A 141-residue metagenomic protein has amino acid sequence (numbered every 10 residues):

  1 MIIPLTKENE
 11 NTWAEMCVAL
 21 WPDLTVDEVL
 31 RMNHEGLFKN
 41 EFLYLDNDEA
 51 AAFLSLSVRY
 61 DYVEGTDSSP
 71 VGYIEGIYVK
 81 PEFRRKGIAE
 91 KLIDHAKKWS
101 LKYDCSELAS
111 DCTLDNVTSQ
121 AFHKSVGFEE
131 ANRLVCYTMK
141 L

Functional and structural regions predicted by a protein language model:
M1-W13: A short beta-loop-alpha structural element at the N-terminal edge of CoA-dependent acyl/N-acetyltransferase catalytic
E10-E28, Y62: Helix-loop element at the rim of GNAT/NAT acetyltransferase active sites that forms part of the acceptor-substrate
P22-F42: Active-site rim helix/loop that mediates acceptor-substrate recognition in acyltransferases
E49-V58, Y73, Y78: Conserved beta-strand in the GNAT
D67-P81, V135-C136: Conserved acetyl-CoA binding element of GNAT-fold acetyltransferases
V79, R85-K98, A121-S125: Conserved acetyl-CoA-binding loop-helix of GNAT-fold acetyltransferases
E90, K102, L114-R133: Conserved active-site alpha-helix within GNAT-family acetyltransferase domains
S100-C112: Conserved GNAT acetyl-CoA-binding A-motif
